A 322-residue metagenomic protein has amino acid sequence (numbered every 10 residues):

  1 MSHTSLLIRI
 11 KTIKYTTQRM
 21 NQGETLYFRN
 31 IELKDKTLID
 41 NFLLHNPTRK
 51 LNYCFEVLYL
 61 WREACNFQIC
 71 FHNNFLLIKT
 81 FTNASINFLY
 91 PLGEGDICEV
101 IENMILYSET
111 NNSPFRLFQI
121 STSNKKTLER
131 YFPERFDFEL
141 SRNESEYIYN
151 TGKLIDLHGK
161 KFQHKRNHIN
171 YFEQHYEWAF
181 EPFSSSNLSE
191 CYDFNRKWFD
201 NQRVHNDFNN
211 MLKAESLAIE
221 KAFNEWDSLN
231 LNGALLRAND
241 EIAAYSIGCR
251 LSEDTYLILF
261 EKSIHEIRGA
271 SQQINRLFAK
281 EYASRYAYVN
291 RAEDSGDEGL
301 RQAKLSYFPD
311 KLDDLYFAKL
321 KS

Functional and structural regions predicted by a protein language model:
I10-E102, N206-K221: N-terminal charged segments
K36, F42-F67, A179-I264: A conserved beta-strand-loop-helix scaffold within acyl/acetyltransferase catalytic domains
N52-S123, R237-I267: Conserved donor-binding loop and adjoining core beta-sheet/short helix segment in diverse acyl/aminoacyl transferases
P114-Y131, N143-E146: Short, glycine/charge-rich beta-strand/loop segments that flank catalytic centers and engage negatively charged groups
R116-L117, E181, Y288-R291: Short catalytic-loop micro-motif centered on adjacent basic/acidic residues
K125-F138, N167, S295-L312: Conserved active-site alpha-helix within GNAT-family acetyltransferase domains
E134-N210: Acyltransferase donor/substrate-recognition loop-hinge adjacent to the catalytic core
N230-K321: Aromatic (often tryptophan-rich) hydrophobic motifs at membrane interfaces
